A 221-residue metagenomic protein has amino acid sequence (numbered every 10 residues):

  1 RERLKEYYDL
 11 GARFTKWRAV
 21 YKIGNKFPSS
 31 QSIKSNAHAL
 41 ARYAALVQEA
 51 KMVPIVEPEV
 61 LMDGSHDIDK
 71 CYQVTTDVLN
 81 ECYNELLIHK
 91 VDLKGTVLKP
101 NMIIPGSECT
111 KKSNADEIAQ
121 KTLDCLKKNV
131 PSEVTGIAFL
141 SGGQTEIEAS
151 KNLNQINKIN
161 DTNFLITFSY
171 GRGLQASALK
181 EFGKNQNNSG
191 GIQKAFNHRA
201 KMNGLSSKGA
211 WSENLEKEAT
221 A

Functional and structural regions predicted by a protein language model:
R1-L86: Helix-rich catalytic cores of soluble enzyme domains
H66-A221: Active-site capping/gating regions of soluble enzymes
